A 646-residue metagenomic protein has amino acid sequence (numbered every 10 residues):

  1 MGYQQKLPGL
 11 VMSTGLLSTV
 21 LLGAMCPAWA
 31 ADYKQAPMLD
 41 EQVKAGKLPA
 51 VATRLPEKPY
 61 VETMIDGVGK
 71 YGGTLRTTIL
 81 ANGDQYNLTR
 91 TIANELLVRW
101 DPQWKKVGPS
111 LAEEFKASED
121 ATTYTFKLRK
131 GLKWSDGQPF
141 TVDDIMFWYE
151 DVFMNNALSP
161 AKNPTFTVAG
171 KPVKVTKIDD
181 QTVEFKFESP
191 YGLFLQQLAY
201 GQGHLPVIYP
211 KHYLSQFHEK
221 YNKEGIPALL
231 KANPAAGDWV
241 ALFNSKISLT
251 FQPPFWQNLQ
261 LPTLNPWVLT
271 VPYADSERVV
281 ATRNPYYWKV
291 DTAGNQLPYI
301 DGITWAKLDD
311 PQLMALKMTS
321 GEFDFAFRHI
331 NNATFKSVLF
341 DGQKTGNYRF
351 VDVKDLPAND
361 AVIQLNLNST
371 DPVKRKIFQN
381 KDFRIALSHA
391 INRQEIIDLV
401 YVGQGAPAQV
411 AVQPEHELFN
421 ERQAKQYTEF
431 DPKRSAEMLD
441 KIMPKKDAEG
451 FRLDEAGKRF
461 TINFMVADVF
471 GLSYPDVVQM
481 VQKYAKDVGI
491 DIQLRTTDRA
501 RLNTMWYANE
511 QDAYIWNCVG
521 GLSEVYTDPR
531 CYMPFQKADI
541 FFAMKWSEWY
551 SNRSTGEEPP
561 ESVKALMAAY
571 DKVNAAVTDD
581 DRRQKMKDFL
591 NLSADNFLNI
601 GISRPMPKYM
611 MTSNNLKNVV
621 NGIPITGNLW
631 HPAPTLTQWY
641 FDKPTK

Functional and structural regions predicted by a protein language model:
E41-K44, P49-E119, E150: N-terminal lobe/hinge region of extracytoplasmic solute-binding protein
P59-Y60, L261-P262, W267-V279, R283 (+6 more regions): Detector for C-terminal structural segments
D66, Y71-A81, E113, T123-F126 (+7 more regions): Short, well-ordered beta-strand elements
D66-T91, L111, F194-G203, Q364 (+4 more regions): A structural "hinge/loop" feature
E113-S159, E184-K186, F194-L195, K317 (+2 more regions): Aromatic- and charge-enriched surface segment that lines or borders ligand/interaction sites
R129, P253-N258, Y286-V338, V478-Q482 (+2 more regions): Ligand-site clamp/hinge motif
M154-K162, V175-K177, T270-T282, A306-P372 (+3 more regions): Extracellular/periplasmic solute-recognition and catalytic clefts
P164-K246: Surface-exposed binding/hinge segments that line and control ligand-binding clefts or catalytic entry sites
